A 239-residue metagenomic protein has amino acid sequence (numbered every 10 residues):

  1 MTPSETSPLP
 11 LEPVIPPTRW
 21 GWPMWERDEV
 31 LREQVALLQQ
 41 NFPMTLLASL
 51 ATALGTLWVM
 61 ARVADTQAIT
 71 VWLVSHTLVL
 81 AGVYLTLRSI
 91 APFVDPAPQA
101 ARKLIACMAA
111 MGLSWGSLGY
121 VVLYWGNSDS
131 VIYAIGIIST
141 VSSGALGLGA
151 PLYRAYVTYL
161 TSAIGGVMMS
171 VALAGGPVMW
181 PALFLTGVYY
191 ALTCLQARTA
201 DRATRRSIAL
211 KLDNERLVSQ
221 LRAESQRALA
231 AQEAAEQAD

Functional and structural regions predicted by a protein language model:
T2-E26: Short, charged cytosolic
P17-E33, L78-P92, A106-G116, V131-S143: Hydrophobic, membrane-facing alpha-helical anchors
W20, M24-W25, L37-P92, G187 (+1 more regions): Hydrophobic alpha-helical transmembrane segments of multi-pass membrane proteins
R32-L47, P96-A109, E224: Juxtamembrane helix-loop boundaries in multi-pass membrane proteins
V63-D65, A91-A101, G126: Membrane-interface helix-boundary motifs at transmembrane edges
I105-R198: Hydrophobic transmembrane alpha-helices
C194-I208: Short helix-terminus and kink motifs of transmembrane alpha helices, predominantly at the cytoplasmic interface
R202, A209-D239: Amphipathic alpha-helical coiled-coil "transmission" helices that mediate dimerization and conformational coupling
